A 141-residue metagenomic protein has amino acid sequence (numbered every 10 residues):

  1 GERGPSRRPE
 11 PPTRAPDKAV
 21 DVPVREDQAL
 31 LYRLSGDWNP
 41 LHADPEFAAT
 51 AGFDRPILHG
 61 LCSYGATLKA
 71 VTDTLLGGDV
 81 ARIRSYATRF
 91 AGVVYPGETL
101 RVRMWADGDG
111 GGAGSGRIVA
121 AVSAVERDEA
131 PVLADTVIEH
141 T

Functional and structural regions predicted by a protein language model:
G1-L58, T72, L76: Catalytic strand-loop segment that frames the active site of acyl-thioester-processing enzymes
G1-V20, P96, R101-T141: HotDog/MaoC-like acyl-thioester-processing domains
V24-E26, S35, G92-V94, A106 (+1 more regions): A broadly conserved detector of short glycine/acidic/proline-rich loop/turn motifs that flank catalytic sites and bind
P45-F47, I83, G112-G114: Glycine-rich loops and low-complexity Gly/Arg-rich segments that provide flexible linkers or classic glycine-based
F53-R55, L61, A66, G110-G111: Terminal targeting signals and extreme-terminal segments of soluble enzymes
S63-R101: Hydrophobic beta-strand-centered segment that forms part of the acyl-chain substrate-binding groove
